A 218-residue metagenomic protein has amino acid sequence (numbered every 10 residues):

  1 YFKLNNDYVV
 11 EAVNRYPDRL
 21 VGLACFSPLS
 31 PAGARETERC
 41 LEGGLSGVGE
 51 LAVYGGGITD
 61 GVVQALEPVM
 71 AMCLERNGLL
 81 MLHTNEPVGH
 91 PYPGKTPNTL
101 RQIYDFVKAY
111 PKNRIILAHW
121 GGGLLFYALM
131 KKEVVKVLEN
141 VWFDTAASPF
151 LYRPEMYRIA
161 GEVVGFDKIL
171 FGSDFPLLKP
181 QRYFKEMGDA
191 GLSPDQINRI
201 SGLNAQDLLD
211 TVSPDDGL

Functional and structural regions predicted by a protein language model:
Y1-V88, Y92: Active-site gating/metal-coordination segments in enzymes
V9, C40, V48, C73 (+5 more regions): Conserved, mostly hydrophobic/aromatic
V21-A24, V48-E50, L80-L82, I115-A118 (+2 more regions): Hydrophobic faces of well-ordered beta-strands that scaffold small-molecule active sites in alpha/beta enzyme cores
P28, A52-Y54, E86-V88, G121-G122 (+2 more regions): Active-site-proximal loop/turn and secondary-structure-junction residues that shape catalytic pockets, frequently
E38-R39, I159, V163-L170, L177-L218: Mid-to-C-terminal alpha-helical segments outside catalytic/metal-binding sites
L74, L80-M81, E86, P93-K108 (+3 more regions): Conserved N-terminal glycine/acidic-rich loop preference
P91-L100, L125-V135, R153-E162, L178-D189 (+1 more regions): Histidine/acidic-residue-rich catalytic or RNA/ligand-binding cores of hydrolases and nuclease-related proteins
L138-Y152: His/Asp/Glu-enriched short active-site or ligand-binding loop at hydrolase and phosphoryl-transfer sites
